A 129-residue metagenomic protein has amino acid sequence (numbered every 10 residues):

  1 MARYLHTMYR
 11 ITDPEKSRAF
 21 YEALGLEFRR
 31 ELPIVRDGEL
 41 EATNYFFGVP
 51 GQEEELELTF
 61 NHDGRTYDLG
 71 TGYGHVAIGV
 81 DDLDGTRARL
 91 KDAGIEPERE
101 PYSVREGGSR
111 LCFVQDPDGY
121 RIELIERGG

Functional and structural regions predicted by a protein language model:
A2, M8-E53: Core segments of cupin and vicinal oxygen chelate
R3, E31-I34, F46, I78 (+1 more regions): Vicinal oxygen chelate
Y4-H6, G72-V76: Eukaryotic phosphotyrosine signaling hubs
D13-P14, D81-D84: Helix N-cap motif at beta-to-alpha junctions
F20, L83-R89: Short amphipathic alpha-helices within nucleic acid-binding modules
E41, G72, G108: Exposed loop/turn and edge beta-strand positions of beta-sandwich/beta-sheet ligand-binding modules
P50, L58-N61, R127: Generic beta-structure capping elements
G51-L56, D68: Arg/Lys-rich, alpha-helical DNA-contact motif
